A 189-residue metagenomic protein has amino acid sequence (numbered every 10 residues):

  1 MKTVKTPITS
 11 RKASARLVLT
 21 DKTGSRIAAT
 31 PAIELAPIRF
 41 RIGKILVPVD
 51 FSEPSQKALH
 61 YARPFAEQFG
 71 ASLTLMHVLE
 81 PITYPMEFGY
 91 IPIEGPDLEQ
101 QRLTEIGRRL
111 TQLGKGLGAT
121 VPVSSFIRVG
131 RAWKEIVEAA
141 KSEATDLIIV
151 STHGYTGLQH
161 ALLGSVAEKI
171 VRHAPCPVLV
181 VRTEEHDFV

Functional and structural regions predicted by a protein language model:
M1-F40, K115-I148, E185-V189: Structural beta-alpha unit
K5, E34-P92, H186: Small/aliphatic-rich secondary-structure junction motif
T74-M76, S124-R128, L179: General small-molecule cofactor/ligand-binding pocket signal
Y90-E94, S142-E143, V166-A167: Short, hinge-like loop/turn segments at secondary-structure boundaries
I93-R108: A short acidic, glycine-rich active-site loop that binds or catalyzes chemistry on phosphate/adenosine moieties
L147-K169, T183, D187-V189: Glycine-rich, Arg-bearing micro-motifs that act as flexible, cationic patches
